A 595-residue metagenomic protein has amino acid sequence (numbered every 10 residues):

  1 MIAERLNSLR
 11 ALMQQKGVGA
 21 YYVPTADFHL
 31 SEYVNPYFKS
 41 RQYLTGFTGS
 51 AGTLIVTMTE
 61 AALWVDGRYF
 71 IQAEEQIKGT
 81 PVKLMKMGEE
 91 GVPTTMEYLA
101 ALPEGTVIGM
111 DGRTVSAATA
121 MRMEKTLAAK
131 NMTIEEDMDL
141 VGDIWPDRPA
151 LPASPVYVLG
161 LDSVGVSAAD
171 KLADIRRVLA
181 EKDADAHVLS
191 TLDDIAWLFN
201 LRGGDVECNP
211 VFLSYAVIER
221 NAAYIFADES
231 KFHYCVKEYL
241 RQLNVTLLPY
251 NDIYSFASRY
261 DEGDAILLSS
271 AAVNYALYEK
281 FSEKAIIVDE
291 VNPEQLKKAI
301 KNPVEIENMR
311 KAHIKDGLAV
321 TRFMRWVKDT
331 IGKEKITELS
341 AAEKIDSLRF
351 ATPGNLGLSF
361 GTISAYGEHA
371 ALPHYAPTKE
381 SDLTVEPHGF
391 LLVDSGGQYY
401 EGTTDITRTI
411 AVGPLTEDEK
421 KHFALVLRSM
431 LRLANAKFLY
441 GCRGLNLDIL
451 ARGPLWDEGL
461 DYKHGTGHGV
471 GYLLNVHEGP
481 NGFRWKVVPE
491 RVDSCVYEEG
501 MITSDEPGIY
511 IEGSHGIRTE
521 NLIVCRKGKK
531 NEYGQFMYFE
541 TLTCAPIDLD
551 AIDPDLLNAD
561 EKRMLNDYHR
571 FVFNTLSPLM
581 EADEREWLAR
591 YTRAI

Functional and structural regions predicted by a protein language model:
M1-I595: Active-site neighborhoods and metal-handling regions in enzymes and metal-associated proteins
